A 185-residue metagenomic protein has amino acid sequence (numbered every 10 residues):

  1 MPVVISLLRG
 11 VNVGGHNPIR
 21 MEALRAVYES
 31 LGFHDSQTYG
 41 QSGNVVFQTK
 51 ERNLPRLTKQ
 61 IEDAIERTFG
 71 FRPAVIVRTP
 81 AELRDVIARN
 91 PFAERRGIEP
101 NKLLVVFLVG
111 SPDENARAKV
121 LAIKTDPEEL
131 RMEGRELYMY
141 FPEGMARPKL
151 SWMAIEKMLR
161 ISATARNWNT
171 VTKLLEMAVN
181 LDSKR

Functional and structural regions predicted by a protein language model:
P2-S42, V46-R185: Surface-exposed, charge/polar-rich loops and edge strands
